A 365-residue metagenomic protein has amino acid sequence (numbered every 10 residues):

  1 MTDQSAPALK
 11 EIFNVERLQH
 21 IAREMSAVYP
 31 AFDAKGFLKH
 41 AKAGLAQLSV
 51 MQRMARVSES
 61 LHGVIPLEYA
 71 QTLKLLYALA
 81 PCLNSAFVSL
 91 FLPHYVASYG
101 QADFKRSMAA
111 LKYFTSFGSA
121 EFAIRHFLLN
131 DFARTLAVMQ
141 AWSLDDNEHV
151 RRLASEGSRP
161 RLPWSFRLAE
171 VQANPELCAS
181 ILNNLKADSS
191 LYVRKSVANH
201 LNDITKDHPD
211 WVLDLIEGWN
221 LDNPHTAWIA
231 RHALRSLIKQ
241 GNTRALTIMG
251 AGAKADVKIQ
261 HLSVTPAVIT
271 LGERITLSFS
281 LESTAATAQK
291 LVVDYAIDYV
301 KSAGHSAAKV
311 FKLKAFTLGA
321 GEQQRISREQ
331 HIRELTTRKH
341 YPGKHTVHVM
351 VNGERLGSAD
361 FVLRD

Functional and structural regions predicted by a protein language model:
M1-A245, T270-S278, T287: Surface-facing alpha-helical segments and adjacent helix-coil boundary elements at the starts of domains
A245-K258: Proline/serine/threonine-rich low-complexity linkers at boundaries of modular beta-sandwich domains
A255-Q260, K301-A315: Short beta-strand and strand-turn-strand segments in soluble, beta-rich domains
S263-T270: Short beta-strand segments of immunoglobulin-like
R274-E282, A286-K301: Beta-strand-rich binding/interaction modules
A308-L335, L363: A beta-strand/beta-hairpin structural motif
E334-K344: Short glycine/proline/serine/threonine-rich loop/turn segments at secondary-structure transition edges
E354-D365: Short beta-strand elements
